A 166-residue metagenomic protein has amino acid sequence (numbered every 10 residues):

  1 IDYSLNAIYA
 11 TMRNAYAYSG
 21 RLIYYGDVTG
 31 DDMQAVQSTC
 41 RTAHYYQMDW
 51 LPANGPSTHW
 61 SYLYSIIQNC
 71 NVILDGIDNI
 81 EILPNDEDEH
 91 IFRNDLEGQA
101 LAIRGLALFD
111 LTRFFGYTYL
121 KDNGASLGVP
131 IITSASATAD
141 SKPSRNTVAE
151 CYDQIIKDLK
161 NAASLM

Functional and structural regions predicted by a protein language model:
I1-G26: Acidic, glycine-rich segments characteristic of secretory precursors and extracytoplasmic regions
G20-R21, A107-N123: Conserved alpha-helical segments that form or flank metal/cofactor-binding pockets of metalloenzymes
D27-L51, I131: Short alpha-helical hairpin
R41-F115, K142, N146-A149, N161-M166: Conserved, well-structured interaction surfaces
L120-A135: Short, flexible, mixed-charge acidic loops at enzyme active sites
S136, D140: Active-site lining segments of carbohydrate-active enzymes
